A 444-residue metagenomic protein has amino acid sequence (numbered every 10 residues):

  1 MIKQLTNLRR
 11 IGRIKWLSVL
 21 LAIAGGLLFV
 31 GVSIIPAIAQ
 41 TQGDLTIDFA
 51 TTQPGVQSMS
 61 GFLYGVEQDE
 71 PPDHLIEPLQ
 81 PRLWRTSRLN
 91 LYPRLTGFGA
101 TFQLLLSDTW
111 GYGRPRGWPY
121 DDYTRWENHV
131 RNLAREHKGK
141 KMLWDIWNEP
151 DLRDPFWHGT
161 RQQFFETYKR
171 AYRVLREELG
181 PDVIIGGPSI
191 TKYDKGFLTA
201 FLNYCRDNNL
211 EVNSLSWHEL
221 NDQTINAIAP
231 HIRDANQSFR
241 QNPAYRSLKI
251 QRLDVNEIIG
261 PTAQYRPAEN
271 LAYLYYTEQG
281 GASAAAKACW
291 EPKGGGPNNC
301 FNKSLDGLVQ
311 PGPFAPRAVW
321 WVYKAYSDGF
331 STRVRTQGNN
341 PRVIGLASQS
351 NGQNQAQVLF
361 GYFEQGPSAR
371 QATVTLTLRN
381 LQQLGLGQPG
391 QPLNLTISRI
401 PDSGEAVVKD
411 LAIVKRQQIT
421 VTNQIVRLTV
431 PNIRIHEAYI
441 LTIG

Functional and structural regions predicted by a protein language model:
M1-R13: N-terminal secretory signal peptides that target proteins for export/translocation
V19-V32: Bacterial N-terminal signal peptides
Q40-L89: Boundary/entry segment of secreted carbohydrate-active catalytic domains
F62, P81-D222: Substrate-binding cleft and catalytic face of glycoside hydrolase catalytic domains, especially the flexible beta-alpha
R161-A285, E291-P292: Noncatalytic carbohydrate-binding groove/subsite architecture in carbohydrate-active enzymes
P261-A356, Y362, A369: Aromatic/acidic polysaccharide-binding cleft in carbohydrate-active enzymes
N340-L393, S398-D402: Carbohydrate-binding surface patches
K409-G444: C-terminal beta-strand-rich structural cap/linker in extracellular carbohydrate-active enzymes
